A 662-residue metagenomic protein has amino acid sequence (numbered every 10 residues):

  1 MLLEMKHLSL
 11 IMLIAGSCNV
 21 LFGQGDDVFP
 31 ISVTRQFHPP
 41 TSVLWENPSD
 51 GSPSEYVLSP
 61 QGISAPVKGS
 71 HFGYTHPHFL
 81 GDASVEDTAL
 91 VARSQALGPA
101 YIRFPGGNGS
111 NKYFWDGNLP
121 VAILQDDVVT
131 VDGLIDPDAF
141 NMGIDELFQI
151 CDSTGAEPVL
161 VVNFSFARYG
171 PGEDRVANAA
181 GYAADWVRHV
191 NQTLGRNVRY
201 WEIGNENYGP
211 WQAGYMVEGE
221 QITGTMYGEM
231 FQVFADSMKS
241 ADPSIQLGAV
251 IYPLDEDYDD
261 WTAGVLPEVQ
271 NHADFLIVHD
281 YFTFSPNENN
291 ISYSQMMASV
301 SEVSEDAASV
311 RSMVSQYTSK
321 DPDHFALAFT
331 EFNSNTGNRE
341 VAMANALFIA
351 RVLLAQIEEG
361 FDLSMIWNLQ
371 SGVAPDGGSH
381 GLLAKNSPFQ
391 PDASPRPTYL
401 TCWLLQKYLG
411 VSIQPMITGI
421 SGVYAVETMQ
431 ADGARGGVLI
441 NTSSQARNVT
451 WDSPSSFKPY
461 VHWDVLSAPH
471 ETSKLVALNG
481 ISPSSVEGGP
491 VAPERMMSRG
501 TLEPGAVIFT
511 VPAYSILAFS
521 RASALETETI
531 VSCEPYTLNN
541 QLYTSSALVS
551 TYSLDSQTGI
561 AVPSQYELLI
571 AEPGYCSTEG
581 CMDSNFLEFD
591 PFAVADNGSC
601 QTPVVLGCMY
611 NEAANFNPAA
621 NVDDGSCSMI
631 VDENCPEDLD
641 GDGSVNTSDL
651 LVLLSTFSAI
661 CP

Functional and structural regions predicted by a protein language model:
F29-D274: N-terminal catalytic cores of secreted or lumenal carbohydrate-active enzymes
A183, T223-I349, E359: Noncatalytic carbohydrate-binding groove/subsite architecture in carbohydrate-active enzymes
F329, N333-A425, A431-G433: Aromatic/acidic polysaccharide-binding cleft in carbohydrate-active enzymes
I420-E471, Y514-S520: Carbohydrate-binding surface patches
S456-V507, V511: Acidic, Ser/Thr/Pro-rich beta/coil linker or hinge segments at domain junctions
A522-E579, S584, P603-V605: Proline- and Ser/Thr-rich low-complexity, intrinsically disordered segments
I530, Y536, N540-Y543, C581 (+7 more regions): Extracellular/surface recognition and adhesion modules
N611-A619, L639-P662: Alpha-helical segments with a strong preference for the paired helices of cellulosomal dockerin domains
